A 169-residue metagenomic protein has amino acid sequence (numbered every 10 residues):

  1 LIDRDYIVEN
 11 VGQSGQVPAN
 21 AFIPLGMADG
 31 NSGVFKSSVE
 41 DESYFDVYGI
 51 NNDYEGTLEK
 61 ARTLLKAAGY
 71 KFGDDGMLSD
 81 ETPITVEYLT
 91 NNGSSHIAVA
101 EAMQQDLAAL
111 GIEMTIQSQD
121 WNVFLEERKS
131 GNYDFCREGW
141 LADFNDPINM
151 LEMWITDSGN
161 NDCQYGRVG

Functional and structural regions predicted by a protein language model:
L1-I7: Bilobed periplasmic-binding protein/Venus flytrap-like ligand-binding cleft at the lobe interface of extracytoplasmic
V8-E9, D46-L58, A109-L125, N149-G169: Extracytoplasmic/peripheral linker and loop segments enriched in polar/acidic and small residues with frequent Thr/Pro
V8-Q13, N20-I23, V99-A102, P147-M150: Short, solvent-exposed loop/turn and secondary-structure capping segments
G15, M27, S118-D120: A general secondary-structure junction signal
V17-A68, N92-I97: Structural transition elements
A21-L25, D29-G33, N122-G169: Acidic-aromatic pocket-rim loops
N51-L58, R62, A68-D143: Ligand/substrate-recognition segments at binding pockets and active sites
